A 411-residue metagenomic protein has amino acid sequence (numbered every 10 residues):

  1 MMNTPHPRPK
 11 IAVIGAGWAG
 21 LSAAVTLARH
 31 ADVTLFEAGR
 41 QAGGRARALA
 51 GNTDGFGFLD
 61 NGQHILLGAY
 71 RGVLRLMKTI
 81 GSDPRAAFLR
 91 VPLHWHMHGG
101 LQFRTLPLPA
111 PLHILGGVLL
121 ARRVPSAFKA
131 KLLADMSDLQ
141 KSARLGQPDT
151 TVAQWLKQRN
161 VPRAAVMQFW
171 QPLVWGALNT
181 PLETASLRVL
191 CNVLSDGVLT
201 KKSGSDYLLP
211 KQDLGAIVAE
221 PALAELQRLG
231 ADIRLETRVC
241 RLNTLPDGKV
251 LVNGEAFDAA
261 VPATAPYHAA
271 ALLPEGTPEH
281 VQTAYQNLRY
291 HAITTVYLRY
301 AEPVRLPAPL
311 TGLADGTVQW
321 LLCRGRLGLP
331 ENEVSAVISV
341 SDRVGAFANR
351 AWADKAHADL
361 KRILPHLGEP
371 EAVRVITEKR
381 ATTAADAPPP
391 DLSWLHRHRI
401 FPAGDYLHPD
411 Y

Functional and structural regions predicted by a protein language model:
H6, T237-R350, D354-I363, D391-L395: Mid-domain catalytic core of redox enzymes that form a hydrophobic substrate pocket/lid adjacent to a catalytic redox
P9-L35: N-terminal Rossmann-like FAD-binding beta1-loop-alpha1 element of flavoenzymes
A19, Q41, Y267: Conserved Rossmann-like nucleotide-cofactor binding loop
A28-T53: Glycine-rich FAD pyrophosphate-binding loop
G44-A69, K131, D135-Q140: Glycine-rich active-site loop/strand segments that organize a redox cofactor
Y70-L187, C191: Mobile amphipathic helical/loop "lid" adjacent to a hydrophobic cofactor/ligand pocket
N192-K249, A259: Helical element adjacent to the flavin cofactor pocket in flavoenzyme catalytic cores
L327-G328, I376-D410: FAD-binding beta-loop-beta segment adjacent to the flavin cofactor pocket
